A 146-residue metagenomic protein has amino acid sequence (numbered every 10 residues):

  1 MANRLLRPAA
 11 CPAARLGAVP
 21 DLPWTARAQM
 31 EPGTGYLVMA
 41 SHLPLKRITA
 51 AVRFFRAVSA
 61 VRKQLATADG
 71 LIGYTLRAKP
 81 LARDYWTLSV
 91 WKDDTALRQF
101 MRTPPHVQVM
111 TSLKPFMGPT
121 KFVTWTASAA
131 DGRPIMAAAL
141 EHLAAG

Functional and structural regions predicted by a protein language model:
M1-D84, R98-Q99, K121-G146: Short S/T/G/P-rich N-terminal loop/turn motif that feeds into the first structured element of a domain
A66, M101-R102, T111-K114: Alpha-helix boundary recognition
D94-T103: Short amphipathic alpha-helices within nucleic acid-binding modules
M110-T124: Conserved short beta-strand edge segments in small beta-sheet-based binding/regulatory domains
